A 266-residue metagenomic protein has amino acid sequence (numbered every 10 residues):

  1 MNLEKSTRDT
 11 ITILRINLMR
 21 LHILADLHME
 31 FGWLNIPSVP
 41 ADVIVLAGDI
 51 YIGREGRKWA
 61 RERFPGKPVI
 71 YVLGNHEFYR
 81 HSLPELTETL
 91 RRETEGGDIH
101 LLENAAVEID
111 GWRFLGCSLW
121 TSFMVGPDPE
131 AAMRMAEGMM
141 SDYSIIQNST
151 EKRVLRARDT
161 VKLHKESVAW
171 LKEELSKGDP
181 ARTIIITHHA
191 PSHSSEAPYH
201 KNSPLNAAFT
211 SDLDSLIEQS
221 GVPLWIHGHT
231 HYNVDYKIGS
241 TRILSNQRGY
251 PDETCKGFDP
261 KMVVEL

Functional and structural regions predicted by a protein language model:
N2-K5, D9-V72, E77-L86, I146 (+2 more regions): N-terminal active-site segment of His-dependent metallophosphoesterases
L18-H22, A106-G116, K237-R242: Beta-strand-turn-beta hairpins that frame and shape the catalytic cleft of phosphate-ester-processing enzymes
I23-A25, I44-D49, I70-N75, H100-N104 (+4 more regions): Active-site neighborhood of phospho(di)ester-bond hydrolases with catalytic His/Asp-centered motifs
H28-L34, Y51-E55, H76-L86, A106-E108 (+4 more regions): Active-site environment of divalent metal-dependent phosphoester hydrolases
I52, S82, L86, D159-W170 (+1 more regions): Soluble or luminal CAZymes and related metallo-dependent hydrolases
Y71-E77, S82-R134: A basic- and aromatic-enriched beta-loop-alpha substructure that forms the phosphate/nucleotide- and DNA/RNA-contacting
G97, A197, S203-P223, H231-L266: Binuclear metal-dependent phosphoesterase catalytic core
L115-I184, H189-H200: Active-site-proximal loop/helix segment associated with metal-binding centers of metalloenzymes
